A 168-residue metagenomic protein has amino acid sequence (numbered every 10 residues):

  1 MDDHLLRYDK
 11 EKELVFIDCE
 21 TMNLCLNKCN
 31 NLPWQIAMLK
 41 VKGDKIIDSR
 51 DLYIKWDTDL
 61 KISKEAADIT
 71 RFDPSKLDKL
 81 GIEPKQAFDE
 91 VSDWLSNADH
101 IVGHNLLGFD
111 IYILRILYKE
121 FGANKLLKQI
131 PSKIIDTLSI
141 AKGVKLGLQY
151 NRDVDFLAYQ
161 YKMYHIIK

Functional and structural regions predicted by a protein language model:
M1-K119, A123-K128, G147, N151-M163: Conserved non-catalytic scaffold segment of RNase H-like nuclease domains
P131: A conserved active-site-flanking secondary-structure segment within enzyme catalytic domains
I134-Y150: Short alpha-helix plus adjacent loop in nuclease-associated cores
H165-K168: A short glycine-threonine-serine/GTX helix/turn-capping micro-motif
